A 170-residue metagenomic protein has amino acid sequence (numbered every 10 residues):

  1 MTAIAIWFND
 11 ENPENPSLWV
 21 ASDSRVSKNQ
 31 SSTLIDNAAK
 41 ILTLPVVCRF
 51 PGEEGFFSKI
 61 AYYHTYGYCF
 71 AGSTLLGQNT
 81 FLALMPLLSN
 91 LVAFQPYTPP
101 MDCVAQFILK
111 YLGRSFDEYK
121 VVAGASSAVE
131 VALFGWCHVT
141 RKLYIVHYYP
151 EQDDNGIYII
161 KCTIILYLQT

Functional and structural regions predicted by a protein language model:
M1-T170: N-terminal nucleophile
